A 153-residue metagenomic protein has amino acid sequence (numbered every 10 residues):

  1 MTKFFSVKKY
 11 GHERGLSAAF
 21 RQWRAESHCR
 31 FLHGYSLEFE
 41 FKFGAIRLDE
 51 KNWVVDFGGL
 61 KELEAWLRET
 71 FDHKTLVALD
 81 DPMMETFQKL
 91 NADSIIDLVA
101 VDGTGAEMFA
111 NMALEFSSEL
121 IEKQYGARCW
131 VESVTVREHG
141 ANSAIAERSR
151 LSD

Functional and structural regions predicted by a protein language model:
M1-D153: Charge-rich, low-complexity N-terminal segments
